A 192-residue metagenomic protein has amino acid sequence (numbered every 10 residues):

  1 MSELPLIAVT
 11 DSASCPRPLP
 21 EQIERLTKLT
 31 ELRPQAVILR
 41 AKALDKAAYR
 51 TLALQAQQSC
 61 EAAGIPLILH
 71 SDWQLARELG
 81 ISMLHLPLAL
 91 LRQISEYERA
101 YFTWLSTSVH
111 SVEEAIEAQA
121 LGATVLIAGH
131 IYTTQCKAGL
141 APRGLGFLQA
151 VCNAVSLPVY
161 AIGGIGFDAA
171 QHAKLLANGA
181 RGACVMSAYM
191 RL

Functional and structural regions predicted by a protein language model:
E3-I23, T103-S108, A161-D168: Active-site mouth loops of central-metabolism enzymes
A8, S12, P87-Y97, V125-L140 (+1 more regions): Glycine-rich phosphate-binding active-site loops on the catalytic face of alpha/beta enzymes
P16-P20, E24, A47, T51 (+1 more regions): Residues at secondary-structure transition points
R25-R33, Q58-A62, Y97-A100, Q119-G122 (+1 more regions): Acidic (Asp/Glu)-rich catalytic clusters
L26, A53, Q57, W73 (+3 more regions): Generic hydrophobic/aromatic pocket-lining and core-packing "Φ" positions
I38-A48, H130-K137: Glycine-rich, proline-tolerant flexible connector loops at the mouths of alpha/beta enzymes
R50-L69, L88-L91, S95-S111, A141-G164: Alpha-helix-loop-beta-strand connector modules within alpha/beta enzyme cores
L67-S82, H110-T124, C152-V185: Catalytic cores of alpha/beta
